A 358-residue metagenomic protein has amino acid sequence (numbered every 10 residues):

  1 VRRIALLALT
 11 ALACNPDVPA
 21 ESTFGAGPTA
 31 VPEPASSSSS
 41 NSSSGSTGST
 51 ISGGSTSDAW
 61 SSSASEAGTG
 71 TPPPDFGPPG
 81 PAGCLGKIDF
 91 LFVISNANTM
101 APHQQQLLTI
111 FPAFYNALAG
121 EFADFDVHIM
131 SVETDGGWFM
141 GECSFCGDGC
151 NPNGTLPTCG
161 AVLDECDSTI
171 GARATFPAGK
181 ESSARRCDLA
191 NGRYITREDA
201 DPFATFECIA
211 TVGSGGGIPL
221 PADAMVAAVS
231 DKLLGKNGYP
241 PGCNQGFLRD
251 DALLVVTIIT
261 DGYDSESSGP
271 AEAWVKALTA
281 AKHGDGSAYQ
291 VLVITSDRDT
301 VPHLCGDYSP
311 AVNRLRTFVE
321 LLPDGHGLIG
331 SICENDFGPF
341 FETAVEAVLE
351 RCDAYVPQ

Functional and structural regions predicted by a protein language model:
V1-A5, P32, S52, E133: N-terminal non-cleavable signal-anchor helices
V1-L12, M225: Sec-dependent bacterial lipoprotein signal peptides
V1-R2, G27, A172: Short, intrinsically disordered low-complexity segments
A11-A82, G120: Ser/Thr-rich, Pro/Gly/Ala-heavy low-complexity intrinsically disordered linkers and tails of secreted extracellular
T71-Q358: Divalent cation-coordinating acidic motifs and surrounding scaffolds that mediate Ca2+/Mg2+/Mn2+/Zn2+-dependent binding
